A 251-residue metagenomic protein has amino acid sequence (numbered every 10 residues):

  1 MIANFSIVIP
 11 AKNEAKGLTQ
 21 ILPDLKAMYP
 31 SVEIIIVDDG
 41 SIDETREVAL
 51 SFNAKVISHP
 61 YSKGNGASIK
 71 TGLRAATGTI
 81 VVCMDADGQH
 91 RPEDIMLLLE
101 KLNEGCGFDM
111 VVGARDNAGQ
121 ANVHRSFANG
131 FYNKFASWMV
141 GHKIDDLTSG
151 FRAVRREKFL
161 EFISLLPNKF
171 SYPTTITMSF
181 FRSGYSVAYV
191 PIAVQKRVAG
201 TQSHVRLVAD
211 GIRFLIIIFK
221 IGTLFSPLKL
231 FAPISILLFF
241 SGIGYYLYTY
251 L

Functional and structural regions predicted by a protein language model:
M1, N168-L251: Hydrophobic helical membrane-anchoring modules
N4-S6, E33, T175: Cell-envelope/extracellular polymer assembly enzymes that use nucleotide-activated donors
S6-P10, I35-I36, S58: Short hydrophobic beta-strand elements that form part of the catalytic alpha/beta core underpinning NDP-sugar/donor
N13-A27: Short, well-formed alpha-helical segments that are part of the catalytic scaffolds of diverse glycosyltransferases
D38-R46: A conserved acidic beta->alpha catalytic loop
I57-A75, P92-F170, T174, Q195-F214 (+1 more regions): Acceptor/aglycone-binding surface of glycosyltransferases and processive sugar-polymer synthases
V81: Short aromatic/hydrophobic "clamp" motif used to bind/position activated sugar donors
D85-Q89: The conserved acidic donor/metal-binding loop of glycosyltransferases
